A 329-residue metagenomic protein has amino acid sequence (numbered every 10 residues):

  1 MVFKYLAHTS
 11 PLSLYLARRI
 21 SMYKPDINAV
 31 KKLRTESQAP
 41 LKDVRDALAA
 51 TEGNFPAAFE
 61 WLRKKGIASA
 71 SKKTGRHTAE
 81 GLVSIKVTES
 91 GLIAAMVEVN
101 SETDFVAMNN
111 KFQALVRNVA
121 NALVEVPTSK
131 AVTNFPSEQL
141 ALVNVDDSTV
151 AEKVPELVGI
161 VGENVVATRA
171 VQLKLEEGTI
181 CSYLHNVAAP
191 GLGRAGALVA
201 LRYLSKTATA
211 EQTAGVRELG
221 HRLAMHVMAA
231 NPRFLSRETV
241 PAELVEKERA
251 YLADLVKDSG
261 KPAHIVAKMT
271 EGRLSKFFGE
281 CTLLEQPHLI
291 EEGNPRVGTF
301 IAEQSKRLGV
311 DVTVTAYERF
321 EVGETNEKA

Functional and structural regions predicted by a protein language model:
M1-M22: N-terminal mitochondrial targeting presequence
S21-A329: N-terminal assembly/interaction segments in proteins that build large macromolecular machines
